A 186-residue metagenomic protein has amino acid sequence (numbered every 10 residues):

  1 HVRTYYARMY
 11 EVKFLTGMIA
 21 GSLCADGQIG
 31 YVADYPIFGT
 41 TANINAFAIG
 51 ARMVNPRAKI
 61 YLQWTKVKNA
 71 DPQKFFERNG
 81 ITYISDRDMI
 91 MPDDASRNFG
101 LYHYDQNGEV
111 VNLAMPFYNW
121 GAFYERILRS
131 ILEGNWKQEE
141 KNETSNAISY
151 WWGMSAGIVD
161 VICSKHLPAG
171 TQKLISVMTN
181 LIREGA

Functional and structural regions predicted by a protein language model:
H1-A186: A residue-level marker of the well-folded mature domains of exported/periplasmic proteins
